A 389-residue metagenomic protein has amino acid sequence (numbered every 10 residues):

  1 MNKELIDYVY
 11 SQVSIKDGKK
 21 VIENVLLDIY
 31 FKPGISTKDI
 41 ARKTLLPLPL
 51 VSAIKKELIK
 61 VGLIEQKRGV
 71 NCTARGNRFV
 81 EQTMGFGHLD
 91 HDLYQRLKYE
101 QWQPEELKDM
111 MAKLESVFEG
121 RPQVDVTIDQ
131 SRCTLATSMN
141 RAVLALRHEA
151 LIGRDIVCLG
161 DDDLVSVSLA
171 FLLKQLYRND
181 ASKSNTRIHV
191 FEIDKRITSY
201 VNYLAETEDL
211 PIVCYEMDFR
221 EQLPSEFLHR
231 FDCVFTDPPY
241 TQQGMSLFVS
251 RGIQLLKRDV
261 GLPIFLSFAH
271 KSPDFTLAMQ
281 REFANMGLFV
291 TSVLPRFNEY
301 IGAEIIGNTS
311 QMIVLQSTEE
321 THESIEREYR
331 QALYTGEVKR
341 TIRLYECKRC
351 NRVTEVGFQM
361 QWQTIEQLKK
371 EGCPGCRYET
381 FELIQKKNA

Functional and structural regions predicted by a protein language model:
N2-A181, Q359, P374-Y378, I384-A389: S-adenosyl-L-methionine
E4-K19, S36, F297-A389: SAM/dcSAM-binding transferase cores
I54, S250-A303: C-terminal substrate-binding/active-site "lid" region of AdoMet-derived donor-dependent transferases
G153-R154, T186, L262: Nucleotide donor/acceptor-binding cores
S182-N185, H189-D194: Conserved acidic E/D residue at the C-terminus of a beta-strand in Rossmann-like folds
F191-H229: S-adenosyl-L-methionine
Y203, L228-F235, G302-M312: Short, surface-exposed amphipathic charged segments that create phosphate/polyanion-binding patches used for binding
E226-G261, F265: Active-site segment flanking the S-adenosylmethionine/decSAM binding pocket in AdoMet-dependent transferases
